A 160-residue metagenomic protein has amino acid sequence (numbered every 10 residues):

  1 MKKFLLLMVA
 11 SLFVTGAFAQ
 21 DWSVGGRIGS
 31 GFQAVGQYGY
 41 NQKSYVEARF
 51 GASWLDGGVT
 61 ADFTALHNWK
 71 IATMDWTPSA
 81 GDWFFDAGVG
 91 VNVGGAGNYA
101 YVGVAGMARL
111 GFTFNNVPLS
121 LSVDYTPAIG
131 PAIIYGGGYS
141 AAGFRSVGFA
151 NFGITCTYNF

Functional and structural regions predicted by a protein language model:
F4-V14: Sec-dependent N-terminal signal peptides
F13-D21: Sec/Tat signal peptide C-region and signal peptidase I cleavage site
D21-Q37: Short N-terminal segments immediately surrounding and downstream of signal-peptide cleavage
F32-Q33, F50-A52, G57-G58, G130-I133 (+1 more regions): Outer-membrane beta-barrel domain signature
Y40-L121: Gram-negative (and chloroplast) outer-membrane scaffold detector with strong preference for beta-barrel transmembrane
F63-N68, V147-F160: Outer-membrane beta-barrel "beta-signal"
N98-V102, I133-A142: Outer-membrane beta-barrel translocator domains and adjoining extracellular loop/strand segments of Gram-negative
D124-T126: C-terminal binding/interaction regions
